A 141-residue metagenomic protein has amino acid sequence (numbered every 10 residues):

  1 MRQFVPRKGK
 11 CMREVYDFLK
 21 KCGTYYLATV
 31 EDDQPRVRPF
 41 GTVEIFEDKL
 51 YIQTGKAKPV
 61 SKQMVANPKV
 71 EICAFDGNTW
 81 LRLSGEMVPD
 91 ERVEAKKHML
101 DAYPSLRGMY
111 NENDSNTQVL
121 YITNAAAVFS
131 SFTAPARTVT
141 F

Functional and structural regions predicted by a protein language model:
M1-C11: Short, Lys/Arg-enriched N-terminal segments with co-localized hydrophobic residues within the first ~10-30 amino acids
R2, Y26-L27, G41-L50: Short, basic, glycine/proline-bearing loop/turn elements
R2-F4, R82-F141: Charged, gly/pro-rich active-site loop segments
D17-E31, V70-I72: A short, Trp-centered hydrophobic/proline-enriched beta-strand micro-motif
V43-N78: A short mixed-secondary-structure module that forms the rim of ligand-binding clefts
